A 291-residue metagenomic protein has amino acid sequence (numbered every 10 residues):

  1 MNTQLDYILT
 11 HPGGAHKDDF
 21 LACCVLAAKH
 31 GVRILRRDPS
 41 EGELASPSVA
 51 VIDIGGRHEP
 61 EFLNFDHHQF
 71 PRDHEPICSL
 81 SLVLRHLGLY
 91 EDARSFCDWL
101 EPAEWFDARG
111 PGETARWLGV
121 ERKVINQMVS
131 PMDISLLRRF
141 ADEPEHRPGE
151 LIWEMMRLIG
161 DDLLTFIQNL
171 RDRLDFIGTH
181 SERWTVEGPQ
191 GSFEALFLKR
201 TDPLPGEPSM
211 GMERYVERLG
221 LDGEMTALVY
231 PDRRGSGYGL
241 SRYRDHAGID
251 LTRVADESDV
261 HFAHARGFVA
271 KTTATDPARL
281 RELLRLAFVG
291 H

Functional and structural regions predicted by a protein language model:
Q4, G13, K17-C24, A45-P47 (+3 more regions): C-terminal accessory domains and tails appended to enzymatic cores
D6-V49, G56: N-terminal ordered "arm"
L9, D66-H67, E150-W153: A near-ubiquitous, low-amplitude feature marking generic local secondary-structure context
D18, A27-G31, R36, E61-F62 (+6 more regions): Generic marker of "main functional regions" within proteins
V49-S135: A basic- and aromatic-enriched beta-loop-alpha substructure that forms the phosphate/nucleotide- and DNA/RNA-contacting
